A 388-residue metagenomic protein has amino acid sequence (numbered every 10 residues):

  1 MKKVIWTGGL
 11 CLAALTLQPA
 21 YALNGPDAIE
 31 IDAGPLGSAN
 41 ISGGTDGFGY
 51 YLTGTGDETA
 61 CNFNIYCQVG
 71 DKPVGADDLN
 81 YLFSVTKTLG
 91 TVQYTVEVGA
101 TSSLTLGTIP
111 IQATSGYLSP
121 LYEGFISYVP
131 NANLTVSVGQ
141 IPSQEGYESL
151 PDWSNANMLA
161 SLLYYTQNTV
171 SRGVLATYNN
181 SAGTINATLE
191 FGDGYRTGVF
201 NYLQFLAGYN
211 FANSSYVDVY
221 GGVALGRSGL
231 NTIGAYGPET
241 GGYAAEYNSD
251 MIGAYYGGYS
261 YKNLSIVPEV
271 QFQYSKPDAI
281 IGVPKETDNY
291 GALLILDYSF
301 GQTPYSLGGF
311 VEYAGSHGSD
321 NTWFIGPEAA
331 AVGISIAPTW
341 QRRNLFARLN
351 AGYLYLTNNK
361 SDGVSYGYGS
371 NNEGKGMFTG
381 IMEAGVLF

Functional and structural regions predicted by a protein language model:
M1-D27: Cleavable N-terminal export/targeting peptides
K3-V4, P19, A28, F205 (+3 more regions): Intrinsic disorder/low-complexity segments enriched in polar/small residues
N24-T55, C61, Q68-Q204, G208-V217 (+2 more regions): Outer membrane beta-barrel
C67-G70, Q112-Y117, V217-F388: Outer-membrane beta-barrel pore domains
